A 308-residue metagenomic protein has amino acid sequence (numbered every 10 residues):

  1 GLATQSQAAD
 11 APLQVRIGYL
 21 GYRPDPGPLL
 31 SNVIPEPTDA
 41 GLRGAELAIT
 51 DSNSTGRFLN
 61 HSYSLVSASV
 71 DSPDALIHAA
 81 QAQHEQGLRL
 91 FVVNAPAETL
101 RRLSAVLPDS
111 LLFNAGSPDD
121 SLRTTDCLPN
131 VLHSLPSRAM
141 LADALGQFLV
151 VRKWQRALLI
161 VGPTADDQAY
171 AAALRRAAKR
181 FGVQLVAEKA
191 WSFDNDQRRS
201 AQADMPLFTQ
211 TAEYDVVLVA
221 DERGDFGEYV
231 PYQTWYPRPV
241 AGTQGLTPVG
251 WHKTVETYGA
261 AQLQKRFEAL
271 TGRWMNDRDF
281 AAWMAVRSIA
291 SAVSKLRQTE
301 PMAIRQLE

Functional and structural regions predicted by a protein language model:
G1-L2: Bacterial N-terminal signal peptides
S6-E308: Extracytosolic ligand-binding ectodomains
